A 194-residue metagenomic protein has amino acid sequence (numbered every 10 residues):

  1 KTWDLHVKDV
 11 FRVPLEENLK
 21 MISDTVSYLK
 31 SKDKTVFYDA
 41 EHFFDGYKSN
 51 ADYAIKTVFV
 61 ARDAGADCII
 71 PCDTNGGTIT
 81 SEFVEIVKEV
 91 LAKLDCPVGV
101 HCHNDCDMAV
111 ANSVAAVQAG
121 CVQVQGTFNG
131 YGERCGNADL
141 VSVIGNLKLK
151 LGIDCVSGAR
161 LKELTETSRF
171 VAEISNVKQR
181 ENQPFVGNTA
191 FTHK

Functional and structural regions predicted by a protein language model:
K1-T2, Q118-A138: Glycine-rich phosphate-binding active-site loops on the catalytic face of alpha/beta enzymes
K1-V98, S113-C121: Alpha/beta enzyme core
P71-D73, G99-C102, G126-N129, S157-E166 (+1 more regions): Beta-strand segments within the central parallel beta-sheet cores of soluble alpha/beta enzyme folds
E85, A138, S142, A159-E166: Generic recognition of stable, solvent-exposed alpha-helical segments in well-folded globular domains
D105-A111: Short glycine/serine/threonine-rich phosphate/pyrophosphate-binding segments that cradle anionic phosphate groups
N129-I153, S157, T189-K194: Mobile "lid/hinge" segments at catalytic clefts and subdomain interfaces of large enzymes
L151-K194: A mid-to-C-terminal "edge-of-domain" accessory segment
